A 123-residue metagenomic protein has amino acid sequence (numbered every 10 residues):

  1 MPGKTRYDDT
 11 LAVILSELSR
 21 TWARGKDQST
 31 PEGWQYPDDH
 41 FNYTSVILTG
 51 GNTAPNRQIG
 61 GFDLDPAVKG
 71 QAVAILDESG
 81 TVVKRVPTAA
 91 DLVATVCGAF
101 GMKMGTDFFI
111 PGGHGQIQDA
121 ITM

Functional and structural regions predicted by a protein language model:
M1-M123: Feature marks hydrolase-like catalytic cores characterized by long aromatic- and Gly/Pro-rich stretches
